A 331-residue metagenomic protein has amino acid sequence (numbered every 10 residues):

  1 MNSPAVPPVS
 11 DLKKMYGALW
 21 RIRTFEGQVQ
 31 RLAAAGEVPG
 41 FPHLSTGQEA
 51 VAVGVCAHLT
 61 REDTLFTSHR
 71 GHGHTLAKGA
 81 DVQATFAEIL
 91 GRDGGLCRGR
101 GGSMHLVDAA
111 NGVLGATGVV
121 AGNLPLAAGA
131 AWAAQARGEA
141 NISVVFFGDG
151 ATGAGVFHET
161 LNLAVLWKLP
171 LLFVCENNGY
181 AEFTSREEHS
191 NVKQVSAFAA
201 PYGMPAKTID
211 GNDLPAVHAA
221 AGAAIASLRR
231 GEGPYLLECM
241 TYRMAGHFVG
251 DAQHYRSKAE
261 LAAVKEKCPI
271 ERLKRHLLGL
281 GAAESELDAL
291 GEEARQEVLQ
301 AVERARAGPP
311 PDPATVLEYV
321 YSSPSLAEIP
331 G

Functional and structural regions predicted by a protein language model:
M1-V51, H58, M244, V249-H254 (+1 more regions): Conserved acidic/glycine
D11, D63, D81, D93 (+6 more regions): Acidic-enriched, low-complexity/disordered segments with a strong bias for Aspartate over Glutamate
G27-R31, A35-W167, E188-N191, S196 (+1 more regions): Cofactor-binding active-site loop characterized by glycine-rich and histidine/acidic residues
V51-A52, A77, F183-T184, H218 (+2 more regions): Short Asp/Glu-rich motifs
H69, C239-T241, V320: A general secondary-structure junction signal
T75, G101-M104, Y235, A252 (+1 more regions): Compositionally biased, intrinsically disordered low-complexity regions
M104-H105, T208, V320: Generic preference for hydrophobic/aromatic residues in regular secondary structure cores
G112-A307: Glycine-rich ThDP/TPP pyrophosphate-binding loop and its adjacent helix/strand module within ThDP-dependent enzymes
